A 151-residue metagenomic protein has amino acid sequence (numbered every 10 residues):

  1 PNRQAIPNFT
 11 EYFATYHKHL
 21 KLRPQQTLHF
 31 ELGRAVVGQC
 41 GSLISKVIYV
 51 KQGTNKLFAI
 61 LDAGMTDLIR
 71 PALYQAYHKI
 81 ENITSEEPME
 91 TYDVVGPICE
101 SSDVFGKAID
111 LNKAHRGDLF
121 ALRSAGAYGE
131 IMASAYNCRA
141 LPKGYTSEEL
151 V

Functional and structural regions predicted by a protein language model:
P1-N8, V36: Active-site-proximal beta-alpha loop/turn segments in soluble metabolic enzymes
Y12-R23: Alpha-helix-loop-beta-strand connector modules within alpha/beta enzyme cores
Q26-V151: Charged (often Lys/Glu-rich) extended helix/loop segments that serve as interaction or gating elements
